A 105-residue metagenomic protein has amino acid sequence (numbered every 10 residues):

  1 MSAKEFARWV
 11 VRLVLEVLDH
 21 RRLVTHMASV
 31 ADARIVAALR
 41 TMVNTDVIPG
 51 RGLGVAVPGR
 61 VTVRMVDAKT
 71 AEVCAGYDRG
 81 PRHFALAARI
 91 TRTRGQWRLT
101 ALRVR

Functional and structural regions predicted by a protein language model:
M1-V47: Core segments of small alpha/beta cavity-forming domains
A31-V43, G52-A56, R64, R98: Short alpha-helical interface elements
I35, T41-N44, D78-G80, I90-R92: General N-terminal targeting signals
I48-H83: Surface-exposed, charged secondary-structure patches
A85-R105: Short beta-strand edge/turn micro-motifs at domain boundaries
